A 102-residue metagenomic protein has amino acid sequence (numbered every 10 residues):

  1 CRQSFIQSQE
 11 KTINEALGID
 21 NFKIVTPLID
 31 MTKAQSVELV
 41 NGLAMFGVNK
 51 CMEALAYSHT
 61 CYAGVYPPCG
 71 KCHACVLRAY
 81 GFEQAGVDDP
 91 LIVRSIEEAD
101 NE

Functional and structural regions predicted by a protein language model:
C1-E102: Nucleotide-activated chemistry modules centered on ATP-dependent adenylation/adenylyltransferase
